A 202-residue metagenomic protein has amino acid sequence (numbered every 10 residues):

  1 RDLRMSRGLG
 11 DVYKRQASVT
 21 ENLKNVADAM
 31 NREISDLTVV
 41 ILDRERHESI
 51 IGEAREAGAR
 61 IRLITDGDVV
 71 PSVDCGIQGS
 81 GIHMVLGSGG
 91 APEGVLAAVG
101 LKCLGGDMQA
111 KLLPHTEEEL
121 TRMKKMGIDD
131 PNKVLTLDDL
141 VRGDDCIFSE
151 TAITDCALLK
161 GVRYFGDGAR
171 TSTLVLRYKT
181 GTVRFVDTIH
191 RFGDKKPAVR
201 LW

Functional and structural regions predicted by a protein language model:
D2-L9, Y13: Single conserved hydrophobic/aromatic residue that forms the stacking wall/gate of nucleotide- or nucleobase-binding
A17-R177, T188, F192: An extended, acidic
T182-V183: Hydrophobic "anchor" residues
D187, R191-W202: Catalytic, metal-anchored helix/loop core of enzyme active sites in primary metabolism
